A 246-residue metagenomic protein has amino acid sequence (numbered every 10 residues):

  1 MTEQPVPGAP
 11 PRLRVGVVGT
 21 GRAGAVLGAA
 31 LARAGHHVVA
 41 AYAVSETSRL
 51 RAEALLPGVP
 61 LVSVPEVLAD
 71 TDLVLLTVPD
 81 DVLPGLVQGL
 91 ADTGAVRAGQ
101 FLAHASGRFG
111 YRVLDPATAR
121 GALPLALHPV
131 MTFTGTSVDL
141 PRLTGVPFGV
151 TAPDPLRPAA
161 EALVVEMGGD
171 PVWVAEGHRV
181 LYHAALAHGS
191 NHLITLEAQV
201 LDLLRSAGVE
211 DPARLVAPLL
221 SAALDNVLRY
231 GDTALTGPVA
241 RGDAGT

Functional and structural regions predicted by a protein language model:
M1-A69: NAD(P)+-binding Rossmann beta1-loop-alpha1 motif at the extreme N-terminus of oxidoreductases
P11-R14, G99, G145: Phosphate-coordination loops involved in phosphoryl transfer and adenosine-cofactor binding
H36-H37, A122, G169, V209: Short phosphate-binding/catalytic loops that engage adenosine nucleotides
V39-A43, L102-A105, V150: Short, hydrophobic beta-strand segments that form beta-sheet elements in well-ordered domains
E46, L50, P60-V138: Rossmann-like NAD(P)(H) cofactor-binding subdomain of soluble oxidoreductases
R51-L55, A117, V138-L228: Internal alpha-helical scaffold of NAD(P)-dependent oxidoreductase catalytic cores
S221-T246: Interdomain hinge/lid region at the active-site interface of Rossmann-like NAD(P)-dependent oxidoreductases
